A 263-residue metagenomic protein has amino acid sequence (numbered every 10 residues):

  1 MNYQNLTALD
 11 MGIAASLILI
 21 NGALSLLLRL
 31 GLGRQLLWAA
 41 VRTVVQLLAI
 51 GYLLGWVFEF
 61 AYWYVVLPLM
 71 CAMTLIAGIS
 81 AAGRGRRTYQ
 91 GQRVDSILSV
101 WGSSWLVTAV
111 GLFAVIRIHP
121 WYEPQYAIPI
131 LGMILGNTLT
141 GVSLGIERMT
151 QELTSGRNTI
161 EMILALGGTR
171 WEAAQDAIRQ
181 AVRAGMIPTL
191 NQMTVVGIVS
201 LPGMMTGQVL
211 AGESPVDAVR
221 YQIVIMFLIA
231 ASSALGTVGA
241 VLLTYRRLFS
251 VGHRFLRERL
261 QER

Functional and structural regions predicted by a protein language model:
Q4-L17, F60-L75: Structural signature of hydrophobic alpha-helical transmembrane segments
L6, D10-A14, V65, R87 (+1 more regions): Loop-to-helix entry region at the N-terminal start of transmembrane alpha-helices in multi-pass membrane transporters
D10-L28, L48: Hydrophobic, membrane-facing alpha-helical anchors
L17, N21, R42, L69 (+12 more regions): Alpha-helical transmembrane segments in multi-pass membrane proteins
G22-R34, A77-T88: C-terminal ends of transmembrane helices
G31-M70: Loop-to-helix transition at the N-terminal end of transmembrane alpha-helices
R148-A184: Short cytoplasmic-facing helical segments at TM-TM junctions of multi-pass membrane proteins
D176-R263: Transmembrane alpha-helix interface motif
